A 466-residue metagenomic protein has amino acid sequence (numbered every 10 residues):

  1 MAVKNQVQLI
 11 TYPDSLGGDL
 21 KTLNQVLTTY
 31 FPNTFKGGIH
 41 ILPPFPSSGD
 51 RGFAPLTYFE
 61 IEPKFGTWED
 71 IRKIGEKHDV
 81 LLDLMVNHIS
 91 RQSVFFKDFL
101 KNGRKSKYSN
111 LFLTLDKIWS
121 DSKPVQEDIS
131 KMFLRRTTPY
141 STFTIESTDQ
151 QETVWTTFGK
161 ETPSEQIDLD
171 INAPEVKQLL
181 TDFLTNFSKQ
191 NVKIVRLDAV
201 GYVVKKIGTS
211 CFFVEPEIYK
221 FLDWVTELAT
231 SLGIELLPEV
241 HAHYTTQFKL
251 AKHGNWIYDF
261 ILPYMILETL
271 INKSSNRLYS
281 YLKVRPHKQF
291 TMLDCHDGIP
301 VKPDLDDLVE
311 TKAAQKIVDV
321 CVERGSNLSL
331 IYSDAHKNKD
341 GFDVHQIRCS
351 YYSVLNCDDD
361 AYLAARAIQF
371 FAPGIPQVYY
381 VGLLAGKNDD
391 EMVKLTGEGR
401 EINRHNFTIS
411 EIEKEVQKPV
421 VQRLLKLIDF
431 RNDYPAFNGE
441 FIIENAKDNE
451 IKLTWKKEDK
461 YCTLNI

Functional and structural regions predicted by a protein language model:
A2-Q178, T185, K189, V200-N272 (+1 more regions): Acidic/aromatic-lined carbohydrate-recognition and catalytic surfaces of CAZymes acting on diverse glycans
T22, L179-F183, A364-A365, K426: Well-ordered alpha-helical segments embedded in enzymatic catalytic cores
I39, V195-L197, V378: Hydrophobic residues within beta-strands of alpha/beta enzymes
P63, R196, V214-E217, F221 (+3 more regions): Secondary-structure capping and boundary motifs in well-ordered enzyme cores
L82-V86, S274-S275, D358-A361, A365: Gly/lys/ser-thr-rich phosphate-binding loops in alpha/beta enzymes that coordinate phosphoanhydride or phosphate groups
L197-V200, V240-H241, D294-C295, G382-L384: Short, well-ordered beta-to-alpha junction loops that form the rim of enzyme active sites and present histidine/acidic
K283, H287-F290, D294-N465: Loop/helix patches that line or flank the sugar-binding groove of alpha-linked glycan CAZymes
